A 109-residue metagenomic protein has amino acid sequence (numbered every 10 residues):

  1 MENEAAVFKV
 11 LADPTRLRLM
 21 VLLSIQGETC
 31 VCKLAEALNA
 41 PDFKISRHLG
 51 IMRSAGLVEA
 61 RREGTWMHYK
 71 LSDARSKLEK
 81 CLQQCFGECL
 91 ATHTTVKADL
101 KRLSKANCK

Functional and structural regions predicted by a protein language model:
E2, S76-K109: Amphipathic alpha-helical dimerization/coiled-coil segments that flank or bridge DNA-binding/regulatory modules
E2-F43, W66-S76: N-terminal helix-turn-helix DNA-binding core of bacterial DNA-binding proteins
P14-L17, T29, V58, V96 (+1 more regions): A general structural signal for well-ordered secondary-structure junctions
E36, R53-S54: Alpha-helical residues within the helix-turn-helix
L49-G50: Short, hydrophobic-biased segments on the C-terminal half of alpha helices that form "recognition helices"
S54-E63, K70-L71: Beta-hairpin "wing" of winged helix-turn-helix
